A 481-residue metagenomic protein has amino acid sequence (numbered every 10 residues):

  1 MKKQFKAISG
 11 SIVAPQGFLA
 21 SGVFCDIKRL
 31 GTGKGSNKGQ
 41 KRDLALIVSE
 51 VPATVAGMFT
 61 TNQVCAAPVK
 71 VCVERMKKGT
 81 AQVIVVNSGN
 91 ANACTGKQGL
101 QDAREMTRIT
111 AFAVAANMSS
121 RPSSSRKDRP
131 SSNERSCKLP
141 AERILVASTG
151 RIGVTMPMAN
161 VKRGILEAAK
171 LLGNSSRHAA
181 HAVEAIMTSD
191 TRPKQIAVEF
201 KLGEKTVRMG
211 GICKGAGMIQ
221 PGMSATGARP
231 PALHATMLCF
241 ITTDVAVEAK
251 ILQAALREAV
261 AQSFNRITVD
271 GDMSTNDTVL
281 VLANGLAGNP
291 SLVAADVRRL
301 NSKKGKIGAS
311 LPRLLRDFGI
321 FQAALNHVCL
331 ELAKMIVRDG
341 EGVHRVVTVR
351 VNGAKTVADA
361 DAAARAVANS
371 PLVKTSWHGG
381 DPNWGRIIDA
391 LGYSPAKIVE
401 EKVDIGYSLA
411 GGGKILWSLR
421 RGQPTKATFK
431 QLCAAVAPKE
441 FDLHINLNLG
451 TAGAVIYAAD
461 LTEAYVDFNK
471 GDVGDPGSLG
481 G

Functional and structural regions predicted by a protein language model:
K2-R104, R108-M118, K138-V297, I307 (+1 more regions): A structural signal for small-residue-enriched, beta-sheet-centric alpha/beta enzyme cores and oligomeric scaffold folds
M118-K127, S131-C137, R299-L300: Generic low-complexity, intrinsically disordered segments
K127, D296-R299, K303, L311-P312: Short, low-complexity, charge-dense intrinsically disordered segments
S132, G308-A309: Composition-driven detection of intrinsically disordered, low-complexity segments
